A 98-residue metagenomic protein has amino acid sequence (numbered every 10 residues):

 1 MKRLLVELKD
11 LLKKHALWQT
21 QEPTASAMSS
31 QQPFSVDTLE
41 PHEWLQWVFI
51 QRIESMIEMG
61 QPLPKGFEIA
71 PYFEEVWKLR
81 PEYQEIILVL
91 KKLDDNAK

Functional and structural regions predicted by a protein language model:
M1-M28, Q32, F67-A70, K78-L93: N-terminal intrinsically disordered, cationic/polar leader segments that include organellar targeting peptides
L8-L11, T38, L45: Hydrophobic alpha-helical packing segments in soluble, helical-rich domains
K13, F49, K98: Residue-level marker of positions within ordered structural domains that often coincide with functionally constrained
A25-S26, F34, V48, G60: Aromatic-residue detector
S30-E43, E74-E75: Alpha-helical scaffold segments that form or flank carboxylate-/histidine-based iron centers
T38-P41, E54-I57, P64, R80-P81 (+1 more regions): Surface-exposed peri-terminal alpha-helical interaction modules
L39-H42, V48, L90: Residue-level recognition of hydrophobic positions within alpha-helical transmembrane segments
W44-E74: Mid-chain, well-packed structural core segment of small domains
